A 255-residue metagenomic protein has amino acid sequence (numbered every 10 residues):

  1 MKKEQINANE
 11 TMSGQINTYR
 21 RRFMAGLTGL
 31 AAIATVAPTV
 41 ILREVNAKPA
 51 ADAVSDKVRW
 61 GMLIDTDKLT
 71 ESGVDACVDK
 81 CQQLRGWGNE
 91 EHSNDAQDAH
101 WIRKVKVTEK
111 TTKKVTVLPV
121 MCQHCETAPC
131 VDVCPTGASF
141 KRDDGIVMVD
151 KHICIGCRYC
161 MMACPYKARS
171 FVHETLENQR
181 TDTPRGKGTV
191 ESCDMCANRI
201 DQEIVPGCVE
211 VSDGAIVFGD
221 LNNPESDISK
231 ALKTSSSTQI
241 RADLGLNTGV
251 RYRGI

Functional and structural regions predicted by a protein language model:
K3-A31: N-terminal secretory signal peptides and thylakoid transit peptides that target proteins across membranes
S13-M24, V74-C77, C160, C208: Twin-arginine (Tat) signal peptide motif
G14-N17, A37-D75, I240-I255: C-terminal segment of N-terminal export signals and the immediately downstream linker at the start of the mature
A31-P38, L84-N89, A168, A215-I216 (+1 more regions): A generic secondary-structure signal for well-formed alpha-helical elements
A53-G73, R103-T127, D132-P206: Ferredoxin-like iron-sulfur electron-transfer modules
V78-C81, R85-Q97: Carboxylate/His-rich catalytic cores and anion/metal-binding grooves
C81, C134, C164, V211-S212: Cysteine-centered, disulfide-bonded loop motifs in secreted/extracellular proteins
G207-I255: Long, compositionally biased charged/polar accessory segments in the mid-to-C-terminal portions of proteins
